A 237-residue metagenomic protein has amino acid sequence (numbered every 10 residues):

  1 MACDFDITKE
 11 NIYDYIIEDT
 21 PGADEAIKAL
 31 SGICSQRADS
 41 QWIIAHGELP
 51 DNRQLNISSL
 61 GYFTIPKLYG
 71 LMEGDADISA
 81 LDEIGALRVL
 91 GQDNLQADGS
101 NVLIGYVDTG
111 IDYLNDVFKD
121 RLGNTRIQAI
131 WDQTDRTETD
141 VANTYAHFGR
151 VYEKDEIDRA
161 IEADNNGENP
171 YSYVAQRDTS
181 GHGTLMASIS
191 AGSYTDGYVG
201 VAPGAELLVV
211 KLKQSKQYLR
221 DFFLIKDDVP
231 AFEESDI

Functional and structural regions predicted by a protein language model:
M1-L103, G110-R126: Autoinhibitory propeptides
G91-E233: Subtilisin-like serine protease catalytic core
